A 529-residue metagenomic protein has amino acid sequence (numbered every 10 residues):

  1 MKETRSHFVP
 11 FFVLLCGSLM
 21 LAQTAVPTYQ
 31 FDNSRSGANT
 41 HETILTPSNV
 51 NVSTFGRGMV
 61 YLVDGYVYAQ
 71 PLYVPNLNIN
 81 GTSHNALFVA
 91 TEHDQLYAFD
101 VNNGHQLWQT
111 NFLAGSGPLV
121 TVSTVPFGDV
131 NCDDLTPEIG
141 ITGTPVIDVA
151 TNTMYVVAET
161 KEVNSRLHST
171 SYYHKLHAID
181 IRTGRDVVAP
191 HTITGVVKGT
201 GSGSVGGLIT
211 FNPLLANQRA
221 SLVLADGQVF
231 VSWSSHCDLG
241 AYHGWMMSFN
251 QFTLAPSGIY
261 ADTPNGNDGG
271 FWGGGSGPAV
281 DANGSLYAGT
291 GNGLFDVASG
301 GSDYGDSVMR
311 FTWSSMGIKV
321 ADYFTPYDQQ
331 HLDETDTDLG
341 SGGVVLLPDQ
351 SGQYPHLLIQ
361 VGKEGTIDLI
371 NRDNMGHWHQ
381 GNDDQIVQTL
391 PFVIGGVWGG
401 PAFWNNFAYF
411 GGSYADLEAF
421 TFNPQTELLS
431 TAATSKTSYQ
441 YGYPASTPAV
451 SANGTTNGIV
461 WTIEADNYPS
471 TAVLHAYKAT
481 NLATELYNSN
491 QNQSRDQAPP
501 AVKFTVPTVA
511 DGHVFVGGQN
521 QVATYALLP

Functional and structural regions predicted by a protein language model:
M1-F8: N-terminal secretory signal peptides that target proteins for export/translocation
R5, G17, L429-S430, T434: Intrinsically disordered, low-complexity segments enriched in Ser/Pro/Gly/Ala and basic residues
V9-M20: Bacterial N-terminal signal peptides
Q23-Q350, P355-W378, I394-F420, A445-A452 (+2 more regions): Mobile, glycine-rich extracellular loop/lid and propeptide segments that shape or gate substrate/ligand access
V297, P424-L428: Subtilisin-like serine protease catalytic core
H379-I394, T431-S438: Inter-blade linker and blade-boundary elements of WD-repeat/beta-propeller domains
D416, S430-A445: Detector for outer-membrane/organellar transmembrane beta-barrel domains, recognizing the amphipathic beta-strand
R495-Q497: A conserved acidic, glycine/proline-rich C-terminal tail/linker
